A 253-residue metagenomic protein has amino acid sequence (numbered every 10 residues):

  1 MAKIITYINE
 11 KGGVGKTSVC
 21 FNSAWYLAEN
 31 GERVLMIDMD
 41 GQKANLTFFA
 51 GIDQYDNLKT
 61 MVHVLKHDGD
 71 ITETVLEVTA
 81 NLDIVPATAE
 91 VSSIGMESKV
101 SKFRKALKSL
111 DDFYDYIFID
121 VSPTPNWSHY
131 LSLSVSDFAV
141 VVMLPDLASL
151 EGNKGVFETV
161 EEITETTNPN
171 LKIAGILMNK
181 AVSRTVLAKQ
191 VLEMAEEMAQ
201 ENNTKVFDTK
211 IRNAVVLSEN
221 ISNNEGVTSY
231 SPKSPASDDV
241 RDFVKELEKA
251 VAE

Functional and structural regions predicted by a protein language model:
M1-E253: P-loop NTP-binding core
